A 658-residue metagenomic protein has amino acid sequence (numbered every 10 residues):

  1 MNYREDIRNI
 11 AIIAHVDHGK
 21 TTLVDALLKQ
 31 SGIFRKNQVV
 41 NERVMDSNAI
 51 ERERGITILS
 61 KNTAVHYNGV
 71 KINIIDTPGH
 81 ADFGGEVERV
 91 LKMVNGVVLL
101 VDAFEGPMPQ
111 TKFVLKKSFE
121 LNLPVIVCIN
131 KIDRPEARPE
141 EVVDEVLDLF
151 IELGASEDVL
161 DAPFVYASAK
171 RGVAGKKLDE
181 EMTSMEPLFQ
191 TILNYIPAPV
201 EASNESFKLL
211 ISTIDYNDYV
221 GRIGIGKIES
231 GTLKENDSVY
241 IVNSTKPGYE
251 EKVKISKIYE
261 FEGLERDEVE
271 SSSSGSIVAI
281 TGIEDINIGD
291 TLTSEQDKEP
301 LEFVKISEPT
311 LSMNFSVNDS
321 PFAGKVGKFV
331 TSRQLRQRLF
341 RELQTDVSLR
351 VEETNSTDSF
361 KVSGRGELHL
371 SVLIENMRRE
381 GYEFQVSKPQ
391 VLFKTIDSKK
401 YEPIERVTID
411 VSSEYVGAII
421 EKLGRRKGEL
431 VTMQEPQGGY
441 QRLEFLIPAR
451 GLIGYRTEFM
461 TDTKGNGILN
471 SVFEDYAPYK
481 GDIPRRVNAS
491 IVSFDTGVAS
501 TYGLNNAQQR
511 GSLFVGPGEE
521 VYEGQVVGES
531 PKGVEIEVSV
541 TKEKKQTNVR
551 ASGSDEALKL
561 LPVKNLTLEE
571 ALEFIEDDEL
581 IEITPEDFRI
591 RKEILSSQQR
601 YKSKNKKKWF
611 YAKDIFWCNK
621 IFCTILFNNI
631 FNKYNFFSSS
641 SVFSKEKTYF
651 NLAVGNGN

Functional and structural regions predicted by a protein language model:
M1-W609: Structural and coupling elements of P-loop NTPases
F627-Y634, F643: Compositionally biased, low-complexity flexible segments
V642-T648: Low-complexity, intrinsically disordered segments with a bias for serine/threonine
F650-G657: Short, intrinsically disordered C-terminal tails of secreted or membrane-associated proteins
